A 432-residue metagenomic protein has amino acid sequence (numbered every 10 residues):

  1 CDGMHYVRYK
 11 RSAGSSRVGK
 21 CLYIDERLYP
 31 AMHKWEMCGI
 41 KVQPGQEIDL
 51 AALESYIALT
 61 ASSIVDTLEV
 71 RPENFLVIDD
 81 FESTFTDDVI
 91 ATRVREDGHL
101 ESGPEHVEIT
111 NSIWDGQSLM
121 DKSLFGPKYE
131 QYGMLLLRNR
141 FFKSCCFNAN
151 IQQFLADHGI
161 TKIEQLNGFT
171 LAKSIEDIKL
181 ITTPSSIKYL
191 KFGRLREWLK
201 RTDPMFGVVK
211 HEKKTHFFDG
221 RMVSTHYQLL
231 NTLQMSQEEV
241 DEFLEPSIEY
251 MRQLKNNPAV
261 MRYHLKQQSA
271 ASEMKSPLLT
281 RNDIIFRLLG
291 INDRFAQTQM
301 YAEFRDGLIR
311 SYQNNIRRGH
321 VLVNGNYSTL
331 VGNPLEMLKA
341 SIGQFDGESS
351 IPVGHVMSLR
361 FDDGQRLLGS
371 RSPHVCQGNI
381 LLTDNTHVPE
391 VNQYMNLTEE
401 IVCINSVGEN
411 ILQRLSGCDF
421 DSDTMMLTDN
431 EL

Functional and structural regions predicted by a protein language model:
C1-Q413: Conserved small-residue
R414, L427-L432: Short active-site loop/helix that positions an aromatic residue
